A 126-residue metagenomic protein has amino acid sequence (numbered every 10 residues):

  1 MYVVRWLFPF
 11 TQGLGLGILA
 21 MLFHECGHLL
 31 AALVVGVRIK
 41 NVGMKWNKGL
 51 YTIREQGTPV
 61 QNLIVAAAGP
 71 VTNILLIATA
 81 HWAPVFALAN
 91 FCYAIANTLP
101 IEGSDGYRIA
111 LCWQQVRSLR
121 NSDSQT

Functional and structural regions predicted by a protein language model:
M1-T126: Hydrophobic transmembrane alpha-helices and their immediate loop junctions in multi-pass integral membrane proteins
